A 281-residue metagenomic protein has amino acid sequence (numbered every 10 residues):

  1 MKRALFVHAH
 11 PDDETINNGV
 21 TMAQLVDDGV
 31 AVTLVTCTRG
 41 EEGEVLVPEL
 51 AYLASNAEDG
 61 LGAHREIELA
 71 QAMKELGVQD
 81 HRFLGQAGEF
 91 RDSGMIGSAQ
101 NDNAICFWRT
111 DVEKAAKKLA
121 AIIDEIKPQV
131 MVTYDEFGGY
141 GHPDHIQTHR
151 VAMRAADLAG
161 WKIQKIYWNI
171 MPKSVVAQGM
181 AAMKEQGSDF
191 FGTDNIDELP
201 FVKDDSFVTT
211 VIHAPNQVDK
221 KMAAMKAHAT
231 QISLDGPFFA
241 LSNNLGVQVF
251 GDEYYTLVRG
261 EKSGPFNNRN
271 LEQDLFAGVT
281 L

Functional and structural regions predicted by a protein language model:
M1-K127, R154-L158, T256-R259, G264-N267: Active-site rim/loop-helix segments in enzyme catalytic domains that contact anionic ligands
M1-L5, M95-L281: Metal-dependent de-N-acetylase/amidase catalytic core
